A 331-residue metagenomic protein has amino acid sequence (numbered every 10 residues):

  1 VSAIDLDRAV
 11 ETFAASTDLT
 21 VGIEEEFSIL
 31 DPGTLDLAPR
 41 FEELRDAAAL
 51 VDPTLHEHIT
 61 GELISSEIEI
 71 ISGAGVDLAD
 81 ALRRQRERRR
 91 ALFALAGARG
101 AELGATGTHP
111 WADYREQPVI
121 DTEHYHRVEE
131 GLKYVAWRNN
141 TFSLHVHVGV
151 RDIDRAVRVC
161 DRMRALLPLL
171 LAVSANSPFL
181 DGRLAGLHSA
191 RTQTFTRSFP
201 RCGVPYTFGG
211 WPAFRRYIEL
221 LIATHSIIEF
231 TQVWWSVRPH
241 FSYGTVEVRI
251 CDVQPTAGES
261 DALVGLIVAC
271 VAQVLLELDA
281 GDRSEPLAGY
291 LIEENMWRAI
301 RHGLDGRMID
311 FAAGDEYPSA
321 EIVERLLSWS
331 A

Functional and structural regions predicted by a protein language model:
V1-G97, V128, F195-A331: C-terminal accessory/tail domains of diverse enzymes
Q85, A96, A105-G107, Q117 (+2 more regions): Mature, function-bearing regions of proteins
G97-T122, P212-R215: Surface-exposed, low-hydrophobicity interaction/linker segments
G100-G107, P168-G186, V271-M296: Flexible helix-coil linker/hinge segments at domain or subdomain boundaries
Y114-H126, A185-P200, I292-W297: Short, low-order "capping/linker" segments at domain edges
D121-S143: Acidic, His- and aromatic-enriched active-site or binding-groove loops in soluble protein domains that engage sugars
W137-M163: Internal, well-ordered domain-core segments that constitute the primary functional module of diverse proteins
D152, C160-F208: An exposed, glycine/acidic-rich loop-and-rim segment of catalytic or binding clefts
